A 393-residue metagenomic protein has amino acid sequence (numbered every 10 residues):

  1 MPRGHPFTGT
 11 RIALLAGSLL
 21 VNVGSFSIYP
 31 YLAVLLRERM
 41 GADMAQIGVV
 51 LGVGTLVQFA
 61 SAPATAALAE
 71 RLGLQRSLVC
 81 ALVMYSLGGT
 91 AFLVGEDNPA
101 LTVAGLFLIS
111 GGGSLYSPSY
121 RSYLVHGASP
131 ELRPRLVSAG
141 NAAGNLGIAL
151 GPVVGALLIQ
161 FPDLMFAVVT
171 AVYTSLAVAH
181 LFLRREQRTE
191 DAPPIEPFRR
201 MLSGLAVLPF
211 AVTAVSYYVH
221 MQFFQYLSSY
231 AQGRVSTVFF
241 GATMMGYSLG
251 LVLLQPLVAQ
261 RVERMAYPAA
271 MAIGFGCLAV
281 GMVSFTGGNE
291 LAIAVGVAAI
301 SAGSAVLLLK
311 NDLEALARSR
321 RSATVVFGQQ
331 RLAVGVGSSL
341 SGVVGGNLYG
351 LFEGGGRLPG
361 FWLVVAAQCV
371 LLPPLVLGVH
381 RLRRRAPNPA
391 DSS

Functional and structural regions predicted by a protein language model:
M1-T8, R184-V212: Juxtamembrane intracellular "pre-TM" segments in multi-pass secondary transporters
H5-T55, A206-V212, S216-T243: Helix-loop boundary and gating motifs at the non-cytosolic
S61-G73, I159, L253-Y267, Y349: Helix-to-loop junctions at the C-terminal end of transmembrane segments in multipass secondary transporters
R76-T90, A269-V283: Structural signature of the two symmetry-related core transmembrane helices
L106-G144: Cytoplasmic helix-loop-helix junction between adjacent transmembrane helices in 12-TM secondary transporters
I159-A171, Y349-C369: A membrane-interface helix-boundary motif in multi-pass transporters
A171-T189, L375-V379: C-terminal membrane-cytosol helix-exit motif in multi-pass small-molecule transporters
T324-G354: A late C-terminal transmembrane helix in Major Facilitator Superfamily
